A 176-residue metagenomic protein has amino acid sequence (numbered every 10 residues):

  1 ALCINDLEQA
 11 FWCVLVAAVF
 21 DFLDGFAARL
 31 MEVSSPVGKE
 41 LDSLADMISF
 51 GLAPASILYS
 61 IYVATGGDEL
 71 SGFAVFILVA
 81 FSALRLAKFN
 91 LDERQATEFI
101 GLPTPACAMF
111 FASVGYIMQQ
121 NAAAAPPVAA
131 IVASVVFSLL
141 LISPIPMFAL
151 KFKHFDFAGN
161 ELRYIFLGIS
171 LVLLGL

Functional and structural regions predicted by a protein language model:
A1-E40, L70-V79: Membrane-embedded alpha-helical segments that form the functional core of polytopic membrane enzymes, especially those
A1-W12, L52-V75, S113-A130, G175-L176: Helix-coil boundary and interhelical linker segments in multi-pass alpha-helical membrane proteins
Q9-A10, L44, I48, L70-I77 (+2 more regions): Alpha-helical transmembrane segments
V16, F20, P54, A80-A83 (+1 more regions): Alpha-helical transmembrane segments of polytopic integral membrane proteins, especially the permease/helical cores
A28-M47, A87-A106, I145-L162: Interhelical loop and helix-boundary elements at the membrane-water interface of polytopic inner-membrane proteins
I48-G115: Alpha-helical transmembrane segments
I100-L176: C-terminal membrane-associated helical module and adjoining short loops/tails
